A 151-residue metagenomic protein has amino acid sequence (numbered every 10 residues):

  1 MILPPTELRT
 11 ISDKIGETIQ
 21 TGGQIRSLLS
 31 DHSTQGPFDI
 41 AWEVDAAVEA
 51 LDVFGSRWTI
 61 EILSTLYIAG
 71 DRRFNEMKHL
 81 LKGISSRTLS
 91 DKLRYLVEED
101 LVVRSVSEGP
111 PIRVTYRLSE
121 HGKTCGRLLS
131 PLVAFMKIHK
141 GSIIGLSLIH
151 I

Functional and structural regions predicted by a protein language model:
M1-F54: N-terminal leader segment of winged-helix/HTH proteins
P37-I84, T88: N-terminal helix-turn-helix DNA-binding core of bacterial DNA-binding proteins
E43, S56, V97-E99, T115 (+2 more regions): Glycine- and small hydrophobic-enriched segments that form the cores of compact globular domains
S64, E99, L128-I143: Alpha-helical linker/hinge and terminal dimerization helices associated with HTH transcriptional regulators
L89, L93-L96: Basic amphipathic alpha-helical segments that dock to polyanions
D100-S107: A short, conserved structural fragment
E108-L132: Basic, amphipathic "hinge/linker" alpha-helix immediately C-terminal to the N-terminal HTH DNA-binding motif
I149-I151: Conserved small/polar residues in nucleotide/adenosyl-binding loops
